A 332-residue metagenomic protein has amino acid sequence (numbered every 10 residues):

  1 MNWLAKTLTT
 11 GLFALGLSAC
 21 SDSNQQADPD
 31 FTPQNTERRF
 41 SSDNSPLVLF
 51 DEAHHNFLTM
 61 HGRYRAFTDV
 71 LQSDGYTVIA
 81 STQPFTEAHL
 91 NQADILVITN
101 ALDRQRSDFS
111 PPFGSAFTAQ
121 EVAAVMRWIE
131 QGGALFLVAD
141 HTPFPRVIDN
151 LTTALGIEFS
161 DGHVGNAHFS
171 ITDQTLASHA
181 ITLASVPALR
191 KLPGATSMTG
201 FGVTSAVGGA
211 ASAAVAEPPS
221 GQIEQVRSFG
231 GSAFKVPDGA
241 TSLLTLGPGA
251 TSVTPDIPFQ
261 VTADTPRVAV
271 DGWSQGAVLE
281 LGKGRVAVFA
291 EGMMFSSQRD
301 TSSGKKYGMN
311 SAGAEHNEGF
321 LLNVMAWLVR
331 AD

Functional and structural regions predicted by a protein language model:
M1-L8: Bacterial N-terminal signal peptides that target proteins for export
C20-D332: Short, surface-exposed patches at the edges or C-terminal ends of soluble domains, predominantly
